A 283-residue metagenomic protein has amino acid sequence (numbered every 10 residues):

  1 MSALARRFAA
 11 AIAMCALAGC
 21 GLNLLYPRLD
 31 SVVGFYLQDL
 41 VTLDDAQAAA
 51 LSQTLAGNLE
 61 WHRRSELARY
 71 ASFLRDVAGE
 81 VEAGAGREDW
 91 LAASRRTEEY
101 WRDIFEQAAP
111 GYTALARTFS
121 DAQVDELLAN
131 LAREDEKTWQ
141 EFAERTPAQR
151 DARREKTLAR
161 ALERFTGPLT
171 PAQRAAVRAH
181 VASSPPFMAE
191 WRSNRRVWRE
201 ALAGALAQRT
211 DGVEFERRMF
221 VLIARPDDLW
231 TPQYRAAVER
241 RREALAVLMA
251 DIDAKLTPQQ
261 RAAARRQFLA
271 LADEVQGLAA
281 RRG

Functional and structural regions predicted by a protein language model:
M1-A9: Bacterial N-terminal signal peptides that target proteins for export
A16-G19: C-terminal motif of bacterial Sec signal peptides marking the signal peptidase cleavage site
G21-L40, A109-T113, R145-T166, E243-A250: Extended, structured, electrostatic nucleic-acid-contact surfaces
N23-A122, E126, N130, F268-L271: N-terminal Sec/ER secretory leader and immediately downstream segment of secreted/extracellular precursors
L25, G34-F35, R195-G283: A cross-kingdom marker for long, charged
Y26, V41-A49, R102-P110, S120 (+4 more regions): Short, low-complexity cationic-aromatic patches
L51, N130, R154, A179 (+3 more regions): Mature extracytoplasmic or organellar-lumen-exposed domains after removal of signal/transit peptides
P110-W230: Extended amphipathic alpha-helical interaction segments
